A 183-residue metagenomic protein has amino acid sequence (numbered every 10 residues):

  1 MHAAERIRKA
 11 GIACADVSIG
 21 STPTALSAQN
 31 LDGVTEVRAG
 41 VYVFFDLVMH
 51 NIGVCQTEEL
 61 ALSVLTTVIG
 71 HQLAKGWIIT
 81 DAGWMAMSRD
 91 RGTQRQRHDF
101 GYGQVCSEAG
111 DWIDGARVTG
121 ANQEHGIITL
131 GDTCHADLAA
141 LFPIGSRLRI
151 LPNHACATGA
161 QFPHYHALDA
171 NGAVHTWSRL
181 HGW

Functional and structural regions predicted by a protein language model:
M1-Q56: Active-site loop/helix belt of alpha/beta enzymes
A3, N30-G33, V64, E124 (+1 more regions): General structural feature for long, well-ordered alpha-helical segments within catalytic domains of soluble enzymes
E58-L65: Short coil-to-beta-strand transition motifs
T66-T67, A116: Small-residue-enriched segments and motifs
L73-W183: C-terminal accessory subdomain/extension
